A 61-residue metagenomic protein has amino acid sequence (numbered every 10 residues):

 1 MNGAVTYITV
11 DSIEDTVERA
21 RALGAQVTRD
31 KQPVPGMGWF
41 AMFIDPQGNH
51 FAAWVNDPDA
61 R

Functional and structural regions predicted by a protein language model:
G3-A4: Eukaryotic phosphotyrosine signaling hubs
Y7-T9: Short hydrophobic/aromatic beta-strand micro-patches that form the beta-sheet surface supporting nucleotide- or nucleic
V17-R61: Vicinal oxygen chelate
